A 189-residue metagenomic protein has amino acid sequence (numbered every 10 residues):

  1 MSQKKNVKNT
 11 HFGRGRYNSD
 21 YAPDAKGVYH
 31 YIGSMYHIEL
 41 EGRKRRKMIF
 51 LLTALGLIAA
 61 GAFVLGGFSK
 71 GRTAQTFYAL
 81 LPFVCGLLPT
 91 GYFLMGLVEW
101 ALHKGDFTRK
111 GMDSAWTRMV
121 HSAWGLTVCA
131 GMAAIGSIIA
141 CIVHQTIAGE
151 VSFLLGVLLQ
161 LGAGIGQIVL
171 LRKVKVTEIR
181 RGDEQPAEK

Functional and structural regions predicted by a protein language model:
M1-K44: N-terminal, intrinsically disordered, low-complexity segments that immediately precede the first transmembrane helix
I38-L52, R118-M119: Short, Lys/Arg-rich cytosolic juxtamembrane segment immediately N-terminal
F50-F68, G86-L87, G125-I138: Canonical alpha-helical transmembrane segments of integral membrane proteins
A74-G91, L155-L158: Alpha-helical transmembrane segments
L87-F107, V169-K175: Membrane-water interface of transmembrane alpha-helices
G105-A123: Short membrane-interface loop/juxtamembrane segments of multi-pass integral membrane proteins
V128-G156: Alpha-helical transmembrane segments and their membrane-interface junctions in multi-pass membrane proteins
G164-P186: Cytosolic juxtamembrane helix at the C-terminal end of the final transmembrane segment
